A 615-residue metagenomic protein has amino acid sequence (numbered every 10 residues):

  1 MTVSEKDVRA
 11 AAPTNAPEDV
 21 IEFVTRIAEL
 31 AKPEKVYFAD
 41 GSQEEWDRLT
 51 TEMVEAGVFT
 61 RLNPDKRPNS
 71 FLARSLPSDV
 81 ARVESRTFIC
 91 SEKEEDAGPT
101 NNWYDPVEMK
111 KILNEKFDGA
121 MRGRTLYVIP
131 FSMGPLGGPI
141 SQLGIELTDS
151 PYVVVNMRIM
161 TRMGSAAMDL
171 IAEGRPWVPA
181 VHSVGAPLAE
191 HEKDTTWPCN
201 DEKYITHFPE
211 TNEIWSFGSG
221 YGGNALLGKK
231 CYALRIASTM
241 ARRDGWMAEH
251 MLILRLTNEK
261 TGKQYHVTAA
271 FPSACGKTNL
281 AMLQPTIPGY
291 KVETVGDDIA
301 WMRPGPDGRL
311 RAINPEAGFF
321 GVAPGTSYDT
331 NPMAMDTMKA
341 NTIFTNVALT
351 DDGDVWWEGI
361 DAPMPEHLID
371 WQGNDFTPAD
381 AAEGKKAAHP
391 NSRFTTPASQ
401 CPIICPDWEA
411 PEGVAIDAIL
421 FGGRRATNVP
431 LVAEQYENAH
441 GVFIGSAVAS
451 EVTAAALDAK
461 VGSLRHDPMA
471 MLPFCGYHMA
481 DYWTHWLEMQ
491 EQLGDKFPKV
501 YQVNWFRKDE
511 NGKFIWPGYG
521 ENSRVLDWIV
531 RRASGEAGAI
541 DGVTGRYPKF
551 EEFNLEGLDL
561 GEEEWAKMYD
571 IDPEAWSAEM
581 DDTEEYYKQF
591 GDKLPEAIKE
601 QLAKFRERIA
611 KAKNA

Functional and structural regions predicted by a protein language model:
R9-E18: Long, compositionally biased charged/polar stretches
R26, L30-A31, K35-A237: Long, basic/Gly/Ser/Thr-rich N-terminal segments that mediate initial subcellular attachment or targeting
D47-L49, P99, G137-S141, N279-L283 (+7 more regions): Short helix/loop capping segments that flank catalytic or ligand/cofactor-binding pockets
E52-A56, L143-D149, Q284-I287, G308-F320 (+3 more regions): Short secondary-structure boundary/capping segments
T60-D65, S75, A120-R124, S132-P135 (+4 more regions): Conserved NTP phosphate-binding and transfer environment spanning the P-loop NTPase/kinase superfamily
C231-N258: N-terminal pre-Walker A segment at the start of P-loop NTPase domains
Q264-P288: Glycine-rich phosphate-binding P-loop
Y290-P304: Short beta-strand-centered segment that lines the nucleotide-binding/catalytic pocket of NTP-utilizing
